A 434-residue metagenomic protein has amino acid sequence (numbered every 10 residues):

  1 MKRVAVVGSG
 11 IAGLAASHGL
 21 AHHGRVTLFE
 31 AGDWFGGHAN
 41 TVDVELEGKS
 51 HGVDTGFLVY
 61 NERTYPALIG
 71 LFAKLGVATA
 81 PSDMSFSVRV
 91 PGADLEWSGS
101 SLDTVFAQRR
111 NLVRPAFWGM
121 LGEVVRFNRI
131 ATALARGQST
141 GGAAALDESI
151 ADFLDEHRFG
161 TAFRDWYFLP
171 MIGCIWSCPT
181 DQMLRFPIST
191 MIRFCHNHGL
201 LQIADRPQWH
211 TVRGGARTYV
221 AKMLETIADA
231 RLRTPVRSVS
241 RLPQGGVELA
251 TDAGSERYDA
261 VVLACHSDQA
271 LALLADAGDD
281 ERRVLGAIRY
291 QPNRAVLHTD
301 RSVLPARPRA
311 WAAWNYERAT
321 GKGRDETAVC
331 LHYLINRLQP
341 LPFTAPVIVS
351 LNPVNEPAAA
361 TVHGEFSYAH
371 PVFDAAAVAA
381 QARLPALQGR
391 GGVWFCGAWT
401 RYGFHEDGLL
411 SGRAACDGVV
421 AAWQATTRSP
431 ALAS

Functional and structural regions predicted by a protein language model:
K2-L28: N-terminal Rossmann-like FAD-binding beta1-loop-alpha1 element of flavoenzymes
A12, W34, D268: Conserved Rossmann-like nucleotide-cofactor binding loop
A21-E45: Glycine-rich FAD pyrophosphate-binding loop
V42-L68: N-terminal glycine-rich dinucleotide-binding loop that anchors FAD/FMN and/or NAD(P) in oxidoreductases
D43, S98-S100, D325-S434: Conserved flavin/dinucleotide-binding core of flavoenzymes
E62-R185, I192-R193: Mobile amphipathic helical/loop "lid" adjacent to a hydrophobic cofactor/ligand pocket
R193-T251, E256: Helical element adjacent to the flavin cofactor pocket in flavoenzyme catalytic cores
P235-A369: Mid-domain catalytic core of redox enzymes that form a hydrophobic substrate pocket/lid adjacent to a catalytic redox
